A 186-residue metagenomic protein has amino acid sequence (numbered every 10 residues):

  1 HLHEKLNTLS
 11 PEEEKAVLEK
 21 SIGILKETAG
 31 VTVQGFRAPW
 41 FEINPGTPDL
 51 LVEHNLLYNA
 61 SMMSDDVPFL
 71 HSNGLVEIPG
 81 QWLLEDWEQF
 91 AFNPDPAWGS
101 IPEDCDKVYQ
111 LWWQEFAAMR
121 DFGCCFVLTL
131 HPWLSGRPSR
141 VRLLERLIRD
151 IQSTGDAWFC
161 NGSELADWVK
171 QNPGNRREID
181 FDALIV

Functional and structural regions predicted by a protein language model:
H1-G35, W40-E85, D106-L128, G136-V186: Catalytic alpha-helical scaffold of carbohydrate-active enzymes acting on polysaccharides/glycoconjugates
V33, N93-C105, L130-W133: Surface-exposed cleft-lining segments at the edges of enzyme active sites
E77-I101: Glycine-rich, positively charged active-site loop/lid region within alpha/beta enzyme cores that binds and organizes
